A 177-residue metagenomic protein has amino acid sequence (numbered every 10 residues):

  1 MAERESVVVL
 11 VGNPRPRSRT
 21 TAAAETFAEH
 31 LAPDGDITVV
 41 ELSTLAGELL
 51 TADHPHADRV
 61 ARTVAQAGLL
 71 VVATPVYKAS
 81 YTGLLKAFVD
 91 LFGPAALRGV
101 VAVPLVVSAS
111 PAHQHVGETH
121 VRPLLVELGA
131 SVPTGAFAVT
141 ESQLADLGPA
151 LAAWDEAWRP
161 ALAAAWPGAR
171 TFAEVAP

Functional and structural regions predicted by a protein language model:
M1-F92, E156-P177: N-terminal beta1-alpha1-beta2 submodule of the flavodoxin-like/Rossmannoid cofactor-binding fold
V8, A79, A95, L105 (+1 more regions): Short glycine- and Lys/Arg-enriched binding-loop motifs that mark or flank ligand-binding interfaces
S18, G99, V132-G135, A169: Secondary-structure transition/capping residues
L70, A95, Q114: Residues that recognize and position ribonucleotide moieties
G93-G99: Short, conserved loop/helix-junction motifs that constitute active-site signature segments in enzyme catalytic cores
P94, V126-A130, A164: Alpha-helix capping at helix-to-loop junctions
A102-A153: Short, glycine-/small-residue-rich phosphate/pyrophosphate-handling segment
